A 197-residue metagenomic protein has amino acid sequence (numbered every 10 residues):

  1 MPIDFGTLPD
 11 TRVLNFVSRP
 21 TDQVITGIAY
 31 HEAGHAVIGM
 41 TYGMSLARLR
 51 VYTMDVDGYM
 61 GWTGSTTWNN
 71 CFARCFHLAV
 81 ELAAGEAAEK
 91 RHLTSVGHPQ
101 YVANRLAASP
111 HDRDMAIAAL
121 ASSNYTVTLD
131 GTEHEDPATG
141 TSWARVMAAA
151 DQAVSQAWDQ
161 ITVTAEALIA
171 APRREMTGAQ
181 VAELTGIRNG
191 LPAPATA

Functional and structural regions predicted by a protein language model:
P2-A197: Soluble catalytic regions of large protease machineries
